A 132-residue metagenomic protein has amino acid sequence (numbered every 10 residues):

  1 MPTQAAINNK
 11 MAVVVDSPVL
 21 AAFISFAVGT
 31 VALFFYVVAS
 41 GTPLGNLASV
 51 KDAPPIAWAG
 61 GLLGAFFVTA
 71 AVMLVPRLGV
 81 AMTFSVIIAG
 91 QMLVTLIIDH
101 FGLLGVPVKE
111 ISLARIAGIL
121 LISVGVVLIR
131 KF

Functional and structural regions predicted by a protein language model:
M1-V19, F66, A70: Glycine-/small-residue-enriched transmembrane alpha-helix faces in small-molecule transporters and effluxers
T3, I7-K10, V28-I56, L104-L113 (+1 more regions): Membrane-interface interhelical linkers
V13, H100, L128-F132: Juxtamembrane boundary at the C-terminal end of a transmembrane helix
V13-S17, A70-V86: Structural motif at transmembrane-helix junctions in multi-pass transporters
A21, L74, F101-L103: Hydrophobic/aromatic residues within transmembrane alpha-helices of multi-pass small-molecule transporters
I24, V86-I87, A114-A117: Hydrophobic core positions of alpha-helical segments in small-molecule transporters and transporter systems
V28, A32, V86-F101, L120: Alpha-helical transmembrane segments of compact multi-pass small-molecule transporters, enriched in specific families
S112-R130: Hydrophobic transmembrane alpha-helices of multi-pass small-molecule transport proteins
